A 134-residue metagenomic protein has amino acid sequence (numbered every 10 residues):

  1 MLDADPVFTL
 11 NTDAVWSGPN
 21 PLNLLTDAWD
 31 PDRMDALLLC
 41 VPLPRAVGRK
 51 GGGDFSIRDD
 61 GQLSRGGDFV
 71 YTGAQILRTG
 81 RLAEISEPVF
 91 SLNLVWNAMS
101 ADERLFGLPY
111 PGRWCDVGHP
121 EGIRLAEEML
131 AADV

Functional and structural regions predicted by a protein language model:
M1-P6: Active-site nucleotide-sugar/metal-binding loop of Leloir-type enzymes
V7-L10, V15-T26, D30-P31, L43-V47 (+1 more regions): Catalytic-core segments of class I nucleotidyltransferases/pyrophosphorylases that form NMP-activated intermediates
A36-D54: Short beta-strand-to-loop element that shapes/binds the nucleotide-sugar donor at the catalytic cleft/hinge
